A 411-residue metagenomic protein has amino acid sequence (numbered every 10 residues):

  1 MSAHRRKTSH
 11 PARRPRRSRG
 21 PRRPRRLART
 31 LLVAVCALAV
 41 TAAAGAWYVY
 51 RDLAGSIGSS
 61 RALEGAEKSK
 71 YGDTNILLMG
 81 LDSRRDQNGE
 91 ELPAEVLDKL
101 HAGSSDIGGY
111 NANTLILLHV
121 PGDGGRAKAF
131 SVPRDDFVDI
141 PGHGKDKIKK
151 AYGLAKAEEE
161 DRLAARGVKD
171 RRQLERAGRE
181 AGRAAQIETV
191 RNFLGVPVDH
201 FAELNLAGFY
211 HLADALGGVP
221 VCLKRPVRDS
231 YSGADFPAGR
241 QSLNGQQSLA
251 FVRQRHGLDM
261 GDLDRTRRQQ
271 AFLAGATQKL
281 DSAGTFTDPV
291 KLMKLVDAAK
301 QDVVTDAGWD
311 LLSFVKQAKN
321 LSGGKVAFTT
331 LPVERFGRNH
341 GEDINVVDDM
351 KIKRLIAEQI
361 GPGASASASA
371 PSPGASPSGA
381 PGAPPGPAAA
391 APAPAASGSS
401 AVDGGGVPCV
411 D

Functional and structural regions predicted by a protein language model:
S2-D411: Non-catalytic, solvent-exposed segments at the cell envelope interface
